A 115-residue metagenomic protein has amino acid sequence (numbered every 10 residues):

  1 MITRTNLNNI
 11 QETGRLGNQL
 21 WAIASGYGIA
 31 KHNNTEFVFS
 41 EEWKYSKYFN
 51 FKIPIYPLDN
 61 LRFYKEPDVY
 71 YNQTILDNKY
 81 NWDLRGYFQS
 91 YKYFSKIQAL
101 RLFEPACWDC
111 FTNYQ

Functional and structural regions predicted by a protein language model:
M1-N8, G14: N-terminal regions that are enriched for targeting/export leaders and immediately downstream pro/stem segments
Q11-W21: A short, glycine/small-residue-rich beta-strand->loop->alpha-helix junction that serves as a flexible
L16, K31-N34: N-terminal ordered "arm"
W21-K31: Histidine-anchored nucleotide/phosphate-binding helix
N33-E41: Short, well-structured active-site flanking segments
E42-Q115: Secretory-pathway luminal glycosyltransferase catalytic domains
